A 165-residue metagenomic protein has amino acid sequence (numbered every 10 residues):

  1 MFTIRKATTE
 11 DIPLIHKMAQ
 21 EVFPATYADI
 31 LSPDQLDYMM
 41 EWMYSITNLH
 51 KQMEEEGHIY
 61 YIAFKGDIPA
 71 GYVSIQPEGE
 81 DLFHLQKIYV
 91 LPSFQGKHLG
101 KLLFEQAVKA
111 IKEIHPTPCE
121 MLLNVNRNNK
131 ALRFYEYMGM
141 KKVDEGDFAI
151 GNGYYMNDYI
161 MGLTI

Functional and structural regions predicted by a protein language model:
F2, K6-I12, K17-K87, L91-S93 (+3 more regions): Acetyl-CoA-dependent GNAT
W42, K97, Y154: Flexible, glycine- and charge-enriched loops at secondary-structure boundaries
I68, L91-E105, I114, P118 (+2 more regions): Conserved glycine-rich acetyl-CoA-binding loop
T117-L132, E136-I165: C-terminal "cap" of GNAT-fold acetyltransferases
